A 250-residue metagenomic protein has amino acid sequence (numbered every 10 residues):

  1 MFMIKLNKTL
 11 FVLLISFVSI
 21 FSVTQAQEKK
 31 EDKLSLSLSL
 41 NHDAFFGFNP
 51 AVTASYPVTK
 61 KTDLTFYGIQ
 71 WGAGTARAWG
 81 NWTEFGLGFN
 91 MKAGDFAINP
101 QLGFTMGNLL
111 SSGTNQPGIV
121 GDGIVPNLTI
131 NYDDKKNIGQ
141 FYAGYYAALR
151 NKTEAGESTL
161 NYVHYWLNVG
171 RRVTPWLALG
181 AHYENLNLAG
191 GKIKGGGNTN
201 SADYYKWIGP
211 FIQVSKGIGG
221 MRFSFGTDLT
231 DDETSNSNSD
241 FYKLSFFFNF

Functional and structural regions predicted by a protein language model:
M1-D32, F250: Cleavable N-terminal export/targeting peptides
Q25-G74: Short glycine/proline- and aromatic-enriched beta-strand/turn motifs that initiate or cap beta-hairpins
K33-L38, K92, G103, I208-P210: Outer-membrane beta-barrel proteins and related beta-barrel translocases across Gram-negative bacteria
L36-L40, I98, M221: Generic structural motif
F46, Y56-K61, N90-D95, P117-F250: Outer-membrane beta-barrel transmembrane domain signature
W71-G107: Mid-chain, structured segments of secreted extracytoplasmic proteins
N108-L110, A202: Surface-exposed, interaction-prone regions with an acidic/low-complexity signature
